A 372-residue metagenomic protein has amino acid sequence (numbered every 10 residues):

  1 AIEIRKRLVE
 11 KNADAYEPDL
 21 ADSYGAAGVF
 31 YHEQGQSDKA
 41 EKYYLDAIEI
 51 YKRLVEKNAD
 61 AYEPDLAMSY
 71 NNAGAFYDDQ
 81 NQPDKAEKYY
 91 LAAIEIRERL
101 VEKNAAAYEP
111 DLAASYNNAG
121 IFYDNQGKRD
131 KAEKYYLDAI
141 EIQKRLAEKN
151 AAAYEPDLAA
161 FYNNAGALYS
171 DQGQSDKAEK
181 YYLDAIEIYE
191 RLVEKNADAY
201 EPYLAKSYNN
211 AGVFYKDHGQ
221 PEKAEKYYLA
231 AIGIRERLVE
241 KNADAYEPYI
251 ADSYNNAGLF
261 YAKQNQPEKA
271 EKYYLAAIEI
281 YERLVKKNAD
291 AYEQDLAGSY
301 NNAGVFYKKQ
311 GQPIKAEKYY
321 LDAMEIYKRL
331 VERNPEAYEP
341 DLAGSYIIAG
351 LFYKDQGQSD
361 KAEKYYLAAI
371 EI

Functional and structural regions predicted by a protein language model:
A1-P18, S23, E33, I347 (+1 more regions): Low-complexity/repetitive intrinsically disordered segments
R7-P18, R53-E63, E98-E109, R145-E155 (+4 more regions): Flexible helix-coil transition and linker loops at the boundaries of alpha-helical arrays
P18-E33, I48, P64-D78, I94 (+9 more regions): Conserved alpha-helical positions within TPR/SEL1-like repeat arrays
